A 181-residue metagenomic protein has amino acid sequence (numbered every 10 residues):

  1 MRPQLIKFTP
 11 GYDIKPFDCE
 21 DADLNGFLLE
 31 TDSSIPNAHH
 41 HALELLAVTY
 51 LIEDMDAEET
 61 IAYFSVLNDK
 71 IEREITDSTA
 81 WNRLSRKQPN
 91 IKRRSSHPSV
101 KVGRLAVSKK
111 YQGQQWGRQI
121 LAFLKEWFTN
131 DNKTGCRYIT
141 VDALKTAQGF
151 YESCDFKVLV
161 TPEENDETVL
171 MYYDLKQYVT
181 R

Functional and structural regions predicted by a protein language model:
M1-E20: Conserved N-terminal entry element of GNAT/NAT acetyltransferase domains
L24-A47: Short, basic/aromatic recognition patches
L45-S65, S78: Conserved beta-hairpin
Y63-R104: Conserved acyl-donor/pantetheine-binding loop and adjacent beta-alpha core of acyl/acetyltransferases and related
G103-G113: A short, internal acetyl-CoA/4′-phosphopantetheine-binding micro-motif in the GNAT/acyltransferase core
G113-W127: Conserved acetyl-CoA-binding loop-helix of GNAT-fold acetyltransferases
L121, F128-A143: Conserved GNAT acetyl-CoA-binding A-motif
T140, E152-M171: Conserved catalytic-core motifs of GNAT/GCN5-like acyltransferases
